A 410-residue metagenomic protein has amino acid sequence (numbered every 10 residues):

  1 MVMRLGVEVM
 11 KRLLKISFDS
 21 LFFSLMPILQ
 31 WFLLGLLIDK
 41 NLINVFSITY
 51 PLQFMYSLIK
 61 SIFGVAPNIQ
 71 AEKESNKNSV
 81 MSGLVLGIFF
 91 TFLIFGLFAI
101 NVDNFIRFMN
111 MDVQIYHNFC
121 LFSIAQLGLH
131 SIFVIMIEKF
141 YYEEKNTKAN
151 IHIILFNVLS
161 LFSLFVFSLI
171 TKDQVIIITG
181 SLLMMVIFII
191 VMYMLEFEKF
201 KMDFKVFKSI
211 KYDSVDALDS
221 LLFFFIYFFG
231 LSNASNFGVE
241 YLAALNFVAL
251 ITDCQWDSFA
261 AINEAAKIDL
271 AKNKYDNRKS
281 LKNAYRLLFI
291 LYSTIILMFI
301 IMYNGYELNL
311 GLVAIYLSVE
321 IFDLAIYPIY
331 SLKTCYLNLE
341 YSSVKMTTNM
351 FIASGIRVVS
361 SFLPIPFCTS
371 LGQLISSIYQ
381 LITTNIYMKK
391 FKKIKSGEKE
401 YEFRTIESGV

Functional and structural regions predicted by a protein language model:
M1-L14, D112-L121, T171-F225, K389-V410: Interhelical loop/hinge segments that connect adjacent transmembrane helices in multipass membrane
E8-G64, S214-N236, V248-L250: Signature of the first transmembrane helix
I16-S20, S75-S82, K139-V166, K274-R286 (+2 more regions): Alpha-helical transmembrane segments of multi-pass membrane transporters/permeases
L37-K40, Y142-E143, I170-K172, N236-V239 (+1 more regions): Helix-loop interface residues and adjacent transmembrane-helix termini in multi-pass membrane transporters, primarily
I43-F92, I137-Y142, L242-T294, S331-N338: Small-residue-rich hydrophobic transmembrane alpha-helices
F92-H117, I290-A314: Short membrane-interface helical motifs at transmembrane helix boundaries in multi-pass membrane transporters
M111-M136, Q255, L308-K333: Alpha-helical transmembrane segments of multi-pass membrane proteins
I151-E198, I365-F391: Hydrophobic alpha-helical transmembrane segments
